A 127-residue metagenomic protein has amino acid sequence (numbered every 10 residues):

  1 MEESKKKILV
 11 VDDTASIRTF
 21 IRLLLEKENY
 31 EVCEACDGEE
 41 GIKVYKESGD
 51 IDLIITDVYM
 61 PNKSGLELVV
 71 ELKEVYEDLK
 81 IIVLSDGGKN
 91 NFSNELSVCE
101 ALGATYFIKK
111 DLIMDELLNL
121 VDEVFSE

Functional and structural regions predicted by a protein language model:
M1-K7, I113-E127: Non-catalytic signal-transmission and effector/linker regions of two-component phosphorelay proteins
A15-C33, L102: Two-component/phosphorelay signaling modules centered on CheY-like receiver
E34-K43, G65: Helix N-cap/capping motif at the beta->alpha junctions
K43, L66-D78: Short amphipathic alpha-helix used as the core "switch/output" element in two-component signaling
D57: Active-site residues of response regulator receiver
M60: Receiver (REC) domain active-site loop signature in two-component systems and cognate sites in sensor histidine kinases
E67, G88-I108, D115-N119: Alpha4 helix (beta4-alpha4-beta5 surface) of REC/receiver domains from two-component response regulators
L84-D86: Hydrophobic/aromatic residues positioned on beta-strands within the core alpha/beta folds
